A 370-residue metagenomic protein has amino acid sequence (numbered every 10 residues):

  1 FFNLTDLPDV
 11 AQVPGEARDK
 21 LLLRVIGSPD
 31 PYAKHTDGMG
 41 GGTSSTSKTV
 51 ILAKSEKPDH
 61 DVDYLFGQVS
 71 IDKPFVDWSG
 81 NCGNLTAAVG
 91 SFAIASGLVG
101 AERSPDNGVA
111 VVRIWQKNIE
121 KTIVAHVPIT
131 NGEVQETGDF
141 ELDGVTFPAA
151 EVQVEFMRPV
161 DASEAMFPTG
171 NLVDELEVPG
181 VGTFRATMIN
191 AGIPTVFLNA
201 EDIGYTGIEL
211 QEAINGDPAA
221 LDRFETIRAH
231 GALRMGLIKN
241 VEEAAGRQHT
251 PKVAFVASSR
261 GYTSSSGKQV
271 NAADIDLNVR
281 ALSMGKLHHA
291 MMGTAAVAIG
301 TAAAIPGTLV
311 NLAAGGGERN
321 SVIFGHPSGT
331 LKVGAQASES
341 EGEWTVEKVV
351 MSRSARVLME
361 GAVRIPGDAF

Functional and structural regions predicted by a protein language model:
F1-F370: A glycine-rich beta-to-alpha transition motif near the start of alpha/beta enzyme domains, typified by
